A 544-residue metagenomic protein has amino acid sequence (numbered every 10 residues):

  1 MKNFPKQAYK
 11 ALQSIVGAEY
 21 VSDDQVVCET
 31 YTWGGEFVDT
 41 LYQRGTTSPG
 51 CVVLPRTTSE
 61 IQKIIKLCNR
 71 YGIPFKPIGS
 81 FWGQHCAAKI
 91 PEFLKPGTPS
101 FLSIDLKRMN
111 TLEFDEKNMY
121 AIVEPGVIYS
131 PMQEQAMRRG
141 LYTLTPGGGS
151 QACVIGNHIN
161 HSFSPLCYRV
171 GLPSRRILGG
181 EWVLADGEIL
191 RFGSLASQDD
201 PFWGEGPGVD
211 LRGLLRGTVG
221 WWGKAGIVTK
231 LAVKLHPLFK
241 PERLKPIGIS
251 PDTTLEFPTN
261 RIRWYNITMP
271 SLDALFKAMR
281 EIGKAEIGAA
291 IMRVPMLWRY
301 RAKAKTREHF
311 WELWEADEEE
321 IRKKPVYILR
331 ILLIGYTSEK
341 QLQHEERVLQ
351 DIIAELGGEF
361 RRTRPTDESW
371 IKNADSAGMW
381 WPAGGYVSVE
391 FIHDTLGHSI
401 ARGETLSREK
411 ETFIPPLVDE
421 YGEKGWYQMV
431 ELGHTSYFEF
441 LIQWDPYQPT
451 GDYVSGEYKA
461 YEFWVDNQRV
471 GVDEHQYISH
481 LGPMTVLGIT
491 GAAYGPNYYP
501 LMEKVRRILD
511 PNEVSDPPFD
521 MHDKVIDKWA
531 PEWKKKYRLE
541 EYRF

Functional and structural regions predicted by a protein language model:
K10, A18, R44-G50, K63-K66 (+5 more regions): Conserved glycine-rich FAD pyrophosphate-binding loop
I15-D39: Conserved oxyanion/phosphate-binding beta-strand-loop segments in alpha/beta enzyme cores
Y20-Q25, L54, F75-G79, I104-L106 (+9 more regions): General beta-strand structural signal in soluble alpha/beta enzymes
D39-T47, K89-E124, R169-V170, L244-L255: Glycine-/small-residue-rich beta-strand-loop submotif within the FAD-binding core of flavoenzymes
T111-D115, V123-P125, Y129-P270, Y542-F544: FAD-binding subdomain of flavoenzyme oxidoreductases
K245-P246, T253-P270, Y327-L329, W380-T405: Short glycine-/aliphatic-rich beta-strand segments at the starts of folded cytosolic domains
N260-L275, I282, A289, K323-E355: A conserved active-site cap/scaffold subdomain adjacent to cofactor or substrate pockets
D273-W314, S399-V418, G456-W464: Short amphipathic alpha-helix segments
